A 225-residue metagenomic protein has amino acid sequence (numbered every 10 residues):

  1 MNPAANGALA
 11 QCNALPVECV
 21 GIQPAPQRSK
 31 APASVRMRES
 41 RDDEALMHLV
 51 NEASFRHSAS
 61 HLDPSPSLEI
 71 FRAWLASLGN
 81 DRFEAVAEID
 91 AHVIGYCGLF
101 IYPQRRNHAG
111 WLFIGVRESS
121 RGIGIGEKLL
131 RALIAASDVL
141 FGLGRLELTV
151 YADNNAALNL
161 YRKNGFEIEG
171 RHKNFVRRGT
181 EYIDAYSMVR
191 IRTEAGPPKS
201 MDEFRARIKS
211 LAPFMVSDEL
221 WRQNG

Functional and structural regions predicted by a protein language model:
N2-R28, E181-G225: Terminal substrate-recognition subdomain of acyl/acetyltransferases
A33-H48: A short beta-loop-alpha structural element at the N-terminal edge of CoA-dependent acyl/N-acetyltransferase catalytic
S40, A59-S119, L130-R131, A136 (+3 more regions): Acetyl-CoA-dependent GNAT
H48-P64: Helix-loop element at the rim of GNAT/NAT acetyltransferase active sites that forms part of the acceptor-substrate
A109, D138-T149: Conserved GNAT acetyl-CoA-binding A-motif
I123, E127-K128, A152-G170: Conserved active-site alpha-helix within GNAT-family acetyltransferase domains
E147-V150, R162, E167-I183: Conserved catalytic-core motifs of GNAT/GCN5-like acyltransferases
